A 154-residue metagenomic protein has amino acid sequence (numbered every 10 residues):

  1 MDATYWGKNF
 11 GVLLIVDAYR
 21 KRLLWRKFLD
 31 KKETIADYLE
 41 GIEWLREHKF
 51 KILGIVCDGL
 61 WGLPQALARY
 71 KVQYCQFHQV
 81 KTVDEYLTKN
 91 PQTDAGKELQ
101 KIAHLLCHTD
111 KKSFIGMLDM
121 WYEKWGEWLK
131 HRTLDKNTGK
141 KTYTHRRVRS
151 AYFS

Functional and structural regions predicted by a protein language model:
M1-W61, Q65-Y70, R147-R149: RNase H-like nuclease fold core
I15-V16, L23, V72-Y74, L99 (+2 more regions): Generic preference for hydrophobic/aromatic residues in regular secondary structure cores
A18, W25-R26, G41-E43, T82 (+4 more regions): Short, charged/polar low-complexity linear motifs in solvent-exposed/disordered segments
K32-L39, C57, Y74-F77, T93 (+2 more regions): Short, amphipathic alpha-helical segments
D37-L39, E43, K89-G96, G139 (+1 more regions): Repeat-unit-sized solenoid/scaffold elements
F50-L53, C57-W61, A103-S154: Acidic/histidine-rich catalytic cores and adjacent linkers of DNA breakage/strand-transfer/modification proteins
G54-A103: Conserved beta-strand -> loop -> alpha-helix junction used to position metal-binding or nucleic-acid-contacting
